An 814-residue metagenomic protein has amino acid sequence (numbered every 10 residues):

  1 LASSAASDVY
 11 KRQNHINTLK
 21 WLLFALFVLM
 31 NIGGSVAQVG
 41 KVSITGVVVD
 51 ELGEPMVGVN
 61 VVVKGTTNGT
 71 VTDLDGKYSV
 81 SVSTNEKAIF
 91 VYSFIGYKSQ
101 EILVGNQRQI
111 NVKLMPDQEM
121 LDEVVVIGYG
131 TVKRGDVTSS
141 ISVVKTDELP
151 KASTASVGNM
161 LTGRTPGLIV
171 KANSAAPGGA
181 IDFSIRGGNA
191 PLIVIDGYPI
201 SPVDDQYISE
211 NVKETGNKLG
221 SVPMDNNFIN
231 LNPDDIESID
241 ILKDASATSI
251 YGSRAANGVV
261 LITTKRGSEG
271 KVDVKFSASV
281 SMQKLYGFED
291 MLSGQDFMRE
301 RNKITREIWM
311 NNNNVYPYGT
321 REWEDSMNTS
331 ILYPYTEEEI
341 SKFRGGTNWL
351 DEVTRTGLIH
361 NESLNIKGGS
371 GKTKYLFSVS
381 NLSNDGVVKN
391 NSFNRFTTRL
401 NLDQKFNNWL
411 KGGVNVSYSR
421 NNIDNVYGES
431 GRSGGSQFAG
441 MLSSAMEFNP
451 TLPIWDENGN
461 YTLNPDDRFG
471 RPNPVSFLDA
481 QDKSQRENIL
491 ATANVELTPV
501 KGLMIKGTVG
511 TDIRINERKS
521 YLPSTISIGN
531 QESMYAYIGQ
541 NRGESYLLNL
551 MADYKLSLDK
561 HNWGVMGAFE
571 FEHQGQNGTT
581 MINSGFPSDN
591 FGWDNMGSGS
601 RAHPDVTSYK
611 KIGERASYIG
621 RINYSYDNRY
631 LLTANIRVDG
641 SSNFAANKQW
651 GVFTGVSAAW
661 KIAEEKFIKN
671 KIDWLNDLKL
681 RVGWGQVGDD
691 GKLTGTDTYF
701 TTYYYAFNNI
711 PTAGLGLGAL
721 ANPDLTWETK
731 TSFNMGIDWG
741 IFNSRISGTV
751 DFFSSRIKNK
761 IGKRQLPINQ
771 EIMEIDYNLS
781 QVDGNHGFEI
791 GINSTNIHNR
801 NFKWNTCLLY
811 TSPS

Functional and structural regions predicted by a protein language model:
L1-Y10, Y810-P813: Single conserved hydrophobic/aromatic residue that forms the stacking wall/gate of nucleotide- or nucleobase-binding
S3-A6, I250-R254, G736: A short glycine-leucine-enriched loop at secondary-structure breakpoints that most characteristically corresponds
S3-S4, T72, S378, K671 (+1 more regions): Short linear Ser/Thr-Pro motifs
K11-R399, F406, K411-G413, L490-A491 (+1 more regions): Short, small/polar-rich motifs associated with maturation and membrane association, primarily at protein termini
V137, L149, I185, I250-Y251 (+12 more regions): Short clusters of hydrophobic/aromatic residues that line enzyme substrate/ligand-binding pockets
P199, R299-N348, S443-V475, F591-D605 (+2 more regions): Flexible glycine-rich, low-complexity coil/linker segments exposed to the extracellular/periplasmic environment
D204, I423-A445: Low-complexity intrinsically disordered tracts that form flexible linkers/tails across taxa
H360, R395, N401-L410, N415-R420 (+3 more regions): Extracellular/periplasmic, surface-exposed regions of secreted and cell-surface proteins
